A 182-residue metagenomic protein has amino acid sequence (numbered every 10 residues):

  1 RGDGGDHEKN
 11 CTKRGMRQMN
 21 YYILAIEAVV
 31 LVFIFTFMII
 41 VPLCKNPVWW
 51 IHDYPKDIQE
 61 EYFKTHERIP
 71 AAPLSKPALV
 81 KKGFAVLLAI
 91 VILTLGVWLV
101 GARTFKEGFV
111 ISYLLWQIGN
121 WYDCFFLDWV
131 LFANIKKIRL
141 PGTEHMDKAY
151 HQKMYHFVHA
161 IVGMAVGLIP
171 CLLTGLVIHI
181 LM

Functional and structural regions predicted by a protein language model:
R1-Q18: Short, Lys/Arg-enriched N-terminal segments with co-localized hydrophobic residues within the first ~10-30 amino acids
R17-V29, P77-G108: Long, highly hydrophobic alpha-helical transmembrane signal-anchor segments
I26-W49, L115-L131: Hydrophobic alpha-helical membrane-embedded segments
K45-F84: Cytosolic-side membrane-entry/anchor segment at the start of a transmembrane helix
E60-L74, P141-V158: Short membrane-interface loop/juxtamembrane segments of multi-pass integral membrane proteins
C124-E144: Juxtamembrane non-transmembrane "cap" segments at the membrane-aqueous interface of multi-pass membrane proteins
K153-I169: Hydrophobic alpha-helical transmembrane segments
T174-M182: Juxtamembrane boundary at the C-terminal end of a transmembrane helix
